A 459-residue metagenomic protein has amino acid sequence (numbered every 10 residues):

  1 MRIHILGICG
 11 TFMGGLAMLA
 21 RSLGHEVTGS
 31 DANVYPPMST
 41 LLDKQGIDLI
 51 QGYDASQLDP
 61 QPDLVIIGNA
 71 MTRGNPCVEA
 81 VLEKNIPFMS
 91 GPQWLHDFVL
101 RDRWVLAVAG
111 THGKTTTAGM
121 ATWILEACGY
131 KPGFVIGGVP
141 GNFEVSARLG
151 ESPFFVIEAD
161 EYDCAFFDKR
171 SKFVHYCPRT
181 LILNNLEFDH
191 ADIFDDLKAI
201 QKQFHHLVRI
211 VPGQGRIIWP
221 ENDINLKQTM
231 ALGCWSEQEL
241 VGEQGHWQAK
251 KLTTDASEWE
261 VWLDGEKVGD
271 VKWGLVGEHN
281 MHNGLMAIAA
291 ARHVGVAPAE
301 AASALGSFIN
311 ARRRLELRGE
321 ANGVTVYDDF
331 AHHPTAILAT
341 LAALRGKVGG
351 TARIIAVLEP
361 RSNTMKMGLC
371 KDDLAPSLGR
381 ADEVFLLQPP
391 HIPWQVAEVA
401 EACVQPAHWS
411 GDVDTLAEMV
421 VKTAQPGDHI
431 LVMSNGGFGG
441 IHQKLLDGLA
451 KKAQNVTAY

Functional and structural regions predicted by a protein language model:
M1-V34, M38, D43-L49, Q61 (+7 more regions): ATP-dependent carboxylate-amine ligase
H4-I5, L19, G91-P140: Walker A (P-loop) phosphate-binding motif
T28-S30, G129-I136, V241, H408: Conserved RecA-like helicase motor-core motifs
S39-K44, Q57-I67, M71-S90, H96 (+8 more regions): Acidic, Mg2+-coordinating active-site environments of NTP-dependent enzymes
G68, A107-A109, V135-I136, V156-E158 (+3 more regions): Short beta-strand segments
L149-E151: Conserved motor-coupling elements within RecA-like helicase/translocase cores
F154-C164, V326-H332: Switch II (G3) loop of P-loop NTPases
D163-C177, T335-A343: Switch II of P-loop NTPase G domains
